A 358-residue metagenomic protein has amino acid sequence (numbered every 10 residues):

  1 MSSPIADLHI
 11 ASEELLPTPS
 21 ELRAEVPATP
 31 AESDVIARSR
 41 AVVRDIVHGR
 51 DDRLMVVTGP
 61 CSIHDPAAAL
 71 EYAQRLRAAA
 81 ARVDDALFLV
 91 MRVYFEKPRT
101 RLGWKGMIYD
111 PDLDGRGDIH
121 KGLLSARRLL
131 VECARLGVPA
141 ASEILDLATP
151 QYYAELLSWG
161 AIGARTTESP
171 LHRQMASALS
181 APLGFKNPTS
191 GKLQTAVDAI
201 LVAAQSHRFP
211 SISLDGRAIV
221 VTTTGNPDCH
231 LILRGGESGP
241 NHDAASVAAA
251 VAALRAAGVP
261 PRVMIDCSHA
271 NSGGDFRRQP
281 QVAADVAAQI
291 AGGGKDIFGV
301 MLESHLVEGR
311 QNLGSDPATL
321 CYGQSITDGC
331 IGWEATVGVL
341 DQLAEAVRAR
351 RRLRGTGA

Functional and structural regions predicted by a protein language model:
S2-I5, A86-H242, S246-V247, H269-A270 (+6 more regions): Active-site-facing alpha/beta catalytic cores
H9-R50: N- or domain-start disorder-to-order transition segments that initiate the globular core
V47-R50, A80-D84, R128-G137, T223 (+1 more regions): Acidic (Asp/Glu)-rich catalytic clusters
M55-A68, D328: Conserved phosphate/anionic-ligand binding catalytic regions in large, soluble enzymes, centered on
G59, I265, G332: Conserved, mostly hydrophobic/aromatic
P66-A78, R101-Y109: Glycine-rich loop at the start of a catalytic domain that most often binds anionic cofactors/ligands
R234-G236, N241, A249-M264: A contiguous, surface-oriented mixed alpha/beta subdomain in the mid-to-C-terminal portion of proteins that forms
A291-A358: Active-site or pore-adjacent capping/gating segments
